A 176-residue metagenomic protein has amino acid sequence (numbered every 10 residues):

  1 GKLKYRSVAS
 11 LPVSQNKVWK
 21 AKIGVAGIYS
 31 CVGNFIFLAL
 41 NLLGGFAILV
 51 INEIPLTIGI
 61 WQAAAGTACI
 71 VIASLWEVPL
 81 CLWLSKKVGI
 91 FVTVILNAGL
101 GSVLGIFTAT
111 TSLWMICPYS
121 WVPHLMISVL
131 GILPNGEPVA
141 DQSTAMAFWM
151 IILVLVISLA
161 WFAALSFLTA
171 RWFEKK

Functional and structural regions predicted by a protein language model:
G1-L11, K176: Transmembrane helix boundary and interhelical loop/hinge segments in multi-pass membrane proteins
K4, L40, E77-C81, P118 (+1 more regions): Hydrophobic/aromatic residues in alpha-helical transmembrane segments
S14-Q15: Short coil/turn motifs that cap or connect alpha-helices
K20, G24-I90, T144-I151: Secretory targeting signals
L43-P55, K87-F91, T110-W114, V129 (+2 more regions): Membrane-interface elements of multi-pass transporters and channels
V94, G99-W172: Terminal transmembrane helical anchor/hairpin motif
